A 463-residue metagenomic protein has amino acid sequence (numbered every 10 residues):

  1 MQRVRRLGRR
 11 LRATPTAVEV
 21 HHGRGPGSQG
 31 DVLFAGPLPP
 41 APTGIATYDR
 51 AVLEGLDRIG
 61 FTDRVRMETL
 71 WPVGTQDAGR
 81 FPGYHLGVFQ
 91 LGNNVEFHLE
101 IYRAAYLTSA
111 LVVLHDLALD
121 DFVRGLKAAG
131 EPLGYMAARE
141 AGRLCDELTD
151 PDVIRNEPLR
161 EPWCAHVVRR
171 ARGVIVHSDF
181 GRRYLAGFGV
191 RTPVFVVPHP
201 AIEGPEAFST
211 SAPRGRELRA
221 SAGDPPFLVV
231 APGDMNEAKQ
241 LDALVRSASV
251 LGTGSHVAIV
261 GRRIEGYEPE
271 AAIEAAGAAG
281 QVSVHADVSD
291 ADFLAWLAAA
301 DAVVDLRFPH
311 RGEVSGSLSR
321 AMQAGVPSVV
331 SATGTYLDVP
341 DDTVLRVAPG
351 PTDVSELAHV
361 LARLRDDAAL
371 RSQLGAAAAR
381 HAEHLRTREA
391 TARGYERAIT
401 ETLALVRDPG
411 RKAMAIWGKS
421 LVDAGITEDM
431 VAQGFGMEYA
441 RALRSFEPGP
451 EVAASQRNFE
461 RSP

Functional and structural regions predicted by a protein language model:
Q2-R24, R380, H384, R388-P463: C-terminal amphipathic helix plus adjacent low-complexity, charged tail appended to glycosyltransferase catalytic
F34, G223-K239, V245-A248: Conserved donor-binding/catalytic core segment of Leloir-type glycosyltransferases
L144-C145, P269-A291: Nucleotide-activated donor-binding/catalytic signature segment of Leloir-type glycosyltransferases, i.e., the conserved
I154-V194, A201-E203: A short, active-site helix/loop in glycosyltransferases that binds the activated sugar's phosphate group
R172, L297-G312, V326: Acidic donor-binding loop of glycosyltransferase active sites
P232, H256-E270: Glycosyltransferase donor-sugar binding loop
P327-S331: Short hydrophobic beta-strand element within catalytic cores of glycosyltransferases and related nucleotide-activated
L337-A362, A369-L370: Change "using UDP/GDP/dTDP sugars" to "using nucleotide sugars
